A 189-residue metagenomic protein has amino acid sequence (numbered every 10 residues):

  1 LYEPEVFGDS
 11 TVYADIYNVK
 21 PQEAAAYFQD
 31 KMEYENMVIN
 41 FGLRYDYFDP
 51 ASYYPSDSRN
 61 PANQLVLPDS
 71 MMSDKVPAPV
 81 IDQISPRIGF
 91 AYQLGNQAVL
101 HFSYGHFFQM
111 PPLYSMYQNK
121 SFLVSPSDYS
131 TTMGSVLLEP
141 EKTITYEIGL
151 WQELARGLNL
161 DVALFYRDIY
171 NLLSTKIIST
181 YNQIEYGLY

Functional and structural regions predicted by a protein language model:
L1-G95, S121-L123, D128: Signature of Gram-negative outer-membrane beta-barrel scaffolds
F28, G134-S135: Generic recognition of flexible, low-complexity loop/linker segments
N36-V38, V99, N159: Outer-membrane beta-barrel architecture
D46, G105, Q118: Histidine-centered beta-alpha loop that forms part of the nucleotide-sugar donor binding/catalytic region in diverse
Y54-D57, S115-Q118, I177: Short, glycine/charged-enriched secondary-structure capping and boundary segments
A98, F108, S121: Terminal substrate-recognition subdomain of acyl/acetyltransferases
H101, G105, Q109-P111, S115 (+2 more regions): Membrane-embedded beta-barrel scaffold of Gram-negative outer-membrane proteins
